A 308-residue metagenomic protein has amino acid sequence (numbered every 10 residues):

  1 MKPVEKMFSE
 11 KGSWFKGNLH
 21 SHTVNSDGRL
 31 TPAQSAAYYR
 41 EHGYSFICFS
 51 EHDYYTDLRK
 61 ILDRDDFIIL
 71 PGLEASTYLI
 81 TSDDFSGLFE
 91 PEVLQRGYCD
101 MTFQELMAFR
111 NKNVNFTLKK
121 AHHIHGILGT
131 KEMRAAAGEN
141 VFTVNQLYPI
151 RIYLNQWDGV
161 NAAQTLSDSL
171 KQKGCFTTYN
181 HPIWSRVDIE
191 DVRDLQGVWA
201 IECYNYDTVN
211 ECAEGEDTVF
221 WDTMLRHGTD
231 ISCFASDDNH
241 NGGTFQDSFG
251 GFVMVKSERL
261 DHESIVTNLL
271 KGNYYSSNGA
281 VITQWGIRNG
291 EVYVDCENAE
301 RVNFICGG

Functional and structural regions predicted by a protein language model:
M1-E10, P32, G228-S232, N239-G308: C-terminal functional module detector
K2-F176, N180, V187, Y204-W221 (+3 more regions): A metal-dependent hydrolase metal-coordination microenvironment
R64-F67, G87-F89, L195-G197, G250-V255: Short, hinge-like loop/turn segments at secondary-structure boundaries
W184-L195: Distinct, well-ordered alpha-helical segments
V192, W199-E258: Catalytic-core region of carbohydrate-active enzymes that cleave or remodel glycosidic bonds
